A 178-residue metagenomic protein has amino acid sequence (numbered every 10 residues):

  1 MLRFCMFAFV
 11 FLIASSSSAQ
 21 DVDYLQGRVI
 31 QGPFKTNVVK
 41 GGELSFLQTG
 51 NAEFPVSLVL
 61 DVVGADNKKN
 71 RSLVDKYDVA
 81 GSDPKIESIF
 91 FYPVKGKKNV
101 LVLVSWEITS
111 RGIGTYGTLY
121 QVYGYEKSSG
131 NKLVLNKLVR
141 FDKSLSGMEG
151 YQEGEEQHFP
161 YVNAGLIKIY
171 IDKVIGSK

Functional and structural regions predicted by a protein language model:
C5, Q20-N37, T109-K178: Acidic, small-residue rich beta-repeat scaffolds with periodic aromatic anchors
A14-S16: N-terminal signal peptide c-region/cleavage motif recognized by signal peptidases
Q20-G64: N-terminal "first-domain core" detector
N37-F46, P93-W106: Acidic/hydrophobic-patterned starts of short beta strands in beta-sheet-rich repeat architectures
N51-E53, E107-R111: Short glycine/acidic-enriched loop and turn motifs that connect beta-strands
V62-D83, K137-S144: Blade-edge motifs of beta-propeller repeat domains
P84-F91: Repeated scaffold domains used in trafficking and secretory/extracellular systems, primarily beta-propellers
F91-V100, K127-L133: A short, structured loop/turn motif at beta-sheet edges
